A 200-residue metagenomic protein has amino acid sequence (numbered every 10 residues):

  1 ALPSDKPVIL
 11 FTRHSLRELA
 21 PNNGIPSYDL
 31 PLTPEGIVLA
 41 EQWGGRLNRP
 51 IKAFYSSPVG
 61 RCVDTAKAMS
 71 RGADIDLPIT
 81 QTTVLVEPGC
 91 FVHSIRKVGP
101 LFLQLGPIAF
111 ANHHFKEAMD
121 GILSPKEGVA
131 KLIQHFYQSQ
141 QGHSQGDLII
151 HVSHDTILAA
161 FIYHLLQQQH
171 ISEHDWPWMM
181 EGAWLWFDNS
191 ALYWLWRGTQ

Functional and structural regions predicted by a protein language model:
A1-D5, E87-V98, H143-D147, A159-Q200: Acidic, low-complexity terminal tails and accessory targeting/binding regions of phosphate-metabolizing enzymes
A1-T80, H170-D188, W194-W196: Active-site-proximal alpha-helix that buttresses catalytic centers in soluble enzyme cores
P7-L10, G146-D155: Generic beta-sheet signal
L19, P26-P31, A68-H135: Phosphate-handling substructures
P21-G24, T156, I162-Y163: Short, glycine/acidic-enriched capping/hinge loops at junctions between secondary-structure elements
E41-G45, I133-Q141: Generic structural signal for well-ordered alpha-helical scaffold segments
R49, S139-G146: Glycine-rich phosphate-binding loop signature in dinucleotide/nucleotide-binding domains
V59-G60, H154-T156: Alpha-helix N-cap/helix-start capping motif
